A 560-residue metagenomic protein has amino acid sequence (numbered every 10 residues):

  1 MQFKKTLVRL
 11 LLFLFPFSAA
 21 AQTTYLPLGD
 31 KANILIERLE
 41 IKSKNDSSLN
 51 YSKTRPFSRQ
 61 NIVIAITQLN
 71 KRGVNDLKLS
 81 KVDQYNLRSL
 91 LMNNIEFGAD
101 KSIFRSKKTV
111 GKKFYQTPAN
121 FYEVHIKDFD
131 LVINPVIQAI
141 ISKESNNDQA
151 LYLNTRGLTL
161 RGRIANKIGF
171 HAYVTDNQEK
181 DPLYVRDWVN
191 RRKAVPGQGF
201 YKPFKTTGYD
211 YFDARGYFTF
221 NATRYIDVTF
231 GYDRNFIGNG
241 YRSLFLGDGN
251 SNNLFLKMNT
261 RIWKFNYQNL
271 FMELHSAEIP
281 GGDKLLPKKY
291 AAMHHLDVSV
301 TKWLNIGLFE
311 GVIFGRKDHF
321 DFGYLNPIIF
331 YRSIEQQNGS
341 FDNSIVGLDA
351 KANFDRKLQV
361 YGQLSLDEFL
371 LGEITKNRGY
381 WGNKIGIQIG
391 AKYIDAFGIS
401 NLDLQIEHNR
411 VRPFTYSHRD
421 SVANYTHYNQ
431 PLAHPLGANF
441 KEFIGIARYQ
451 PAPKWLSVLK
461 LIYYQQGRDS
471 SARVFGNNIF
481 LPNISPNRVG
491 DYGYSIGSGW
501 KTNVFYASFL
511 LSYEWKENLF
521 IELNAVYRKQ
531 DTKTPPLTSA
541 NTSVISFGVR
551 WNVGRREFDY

Functional and structural regions predicted by a protein language model:
M1-T24: Bacterial Sec-dependent N-terminal signal peptides
S18, T229-R234, A507-F509: An exposure/low-complexity boundary signal
T23-E40: Short N-terminal segments immediately surrounding and downstream of signal-peptide cleavage
D30, N45-K53, S58-Q60, I64-N305 (+8 more regions): Outer-membrane beta-barrel channel domains
I36, R215, I444: Generic structural marker for isolated residues within well-ordered, non-membrane alpha-helices of soluble domains
I36-L39, I226-D233, Y361, S365 (+1 more regions): Active-site-adjacent bridging/hinge elements
Y211, L304-V312, K317-Y560: Exposed, low-structure sequence patches enriched in small/polar residues
